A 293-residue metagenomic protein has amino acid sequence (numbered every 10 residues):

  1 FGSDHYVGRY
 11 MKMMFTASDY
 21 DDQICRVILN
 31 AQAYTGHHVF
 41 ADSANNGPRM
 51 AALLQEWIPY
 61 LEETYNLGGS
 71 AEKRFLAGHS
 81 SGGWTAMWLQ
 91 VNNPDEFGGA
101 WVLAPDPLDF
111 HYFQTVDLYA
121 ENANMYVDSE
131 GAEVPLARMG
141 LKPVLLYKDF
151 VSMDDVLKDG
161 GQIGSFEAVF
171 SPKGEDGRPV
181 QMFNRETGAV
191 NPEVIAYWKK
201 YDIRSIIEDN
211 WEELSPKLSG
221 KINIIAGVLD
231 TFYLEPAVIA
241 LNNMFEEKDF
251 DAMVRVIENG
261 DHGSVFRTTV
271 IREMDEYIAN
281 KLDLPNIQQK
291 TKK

Functional and structural regions predicted by a protein language model:
F1-K293: Non-catalytic cap/lid and distal C-terminal segments of serine-dependent acyl enzymes
